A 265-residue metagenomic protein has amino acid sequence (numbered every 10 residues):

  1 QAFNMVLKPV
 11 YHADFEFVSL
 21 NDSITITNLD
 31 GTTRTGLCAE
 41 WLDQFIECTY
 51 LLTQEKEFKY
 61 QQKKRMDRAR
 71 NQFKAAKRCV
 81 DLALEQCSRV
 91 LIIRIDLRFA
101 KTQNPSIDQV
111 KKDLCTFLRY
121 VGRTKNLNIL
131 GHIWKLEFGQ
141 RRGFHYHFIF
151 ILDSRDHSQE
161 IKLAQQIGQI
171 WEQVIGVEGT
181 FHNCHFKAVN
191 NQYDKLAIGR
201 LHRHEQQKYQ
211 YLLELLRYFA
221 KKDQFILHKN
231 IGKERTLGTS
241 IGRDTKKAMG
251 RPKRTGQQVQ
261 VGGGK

Functional and structural regions predicted by a protein language model:
V6-L29, W41, E55-C87, S154 (+1 more regions): Catalytic "initiation/cleavage/transfer" segments centered on a nucleophilic residue and adjacent nucleic-acid-engaging
G31-Q54, L97: An N-terminal domain-start capping segment
K77-I133: Signature for HUH/AEP ssDNA processing cores
D96-T102, E137, I151-R155: Short strand-loop junctions, especially beta-strand C-caps/beta-turns that link beta-sheets to coils or alpha-helices
T102-N104, R141-G143, H157-S158: Eukaryotic short linear interaction motifs
V110-K111, I149, A164-Q166: Short intrinsically disordered coil segments
H132-D153: Histidine-centered divalent-metal-coordination microenvironment in nucleic-acid enzymes
